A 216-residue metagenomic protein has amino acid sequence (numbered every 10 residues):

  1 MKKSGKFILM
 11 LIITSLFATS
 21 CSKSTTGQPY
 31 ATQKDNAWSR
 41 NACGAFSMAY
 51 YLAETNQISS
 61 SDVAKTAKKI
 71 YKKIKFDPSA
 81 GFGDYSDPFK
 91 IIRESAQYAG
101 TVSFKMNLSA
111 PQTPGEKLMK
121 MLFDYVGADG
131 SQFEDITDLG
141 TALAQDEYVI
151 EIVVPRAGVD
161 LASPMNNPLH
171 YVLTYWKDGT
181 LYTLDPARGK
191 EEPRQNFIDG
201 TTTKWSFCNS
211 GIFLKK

Functional and structural regions predicted by a protein language model:
M1-I8: Bacterial N-terminal signal peptides that target proteins for export
L9, V63-A64, P114-G115, M119: Short amphipathic alpha-helical segments that mediate assembly, nucleic-acid/protein binding, or membrane association
M10-L16: Bacterial N-terminal signal peptides
S20-Y98: Active-site-adjacent structural segments surrounding the nucleophilic cysteine of cysteine proteases and isopeptidases
G44, S109-G115, I136, A142 (+1 more regions): Mature extracellular "passenger" or substrate-interacting domains of secreted, surface-exposed proteins
S95-G130: Surface-exposed acidic loop/strand-edge motifs in secreted or periplasmic proteins that form small linear binding
M121-L181: Active-site-adjacent substructure of cysteine-protease-like catalytic cores
D160-N166, L173-K216: Noncatalytic regulatory segments and standalone regulatory/sensor domains
